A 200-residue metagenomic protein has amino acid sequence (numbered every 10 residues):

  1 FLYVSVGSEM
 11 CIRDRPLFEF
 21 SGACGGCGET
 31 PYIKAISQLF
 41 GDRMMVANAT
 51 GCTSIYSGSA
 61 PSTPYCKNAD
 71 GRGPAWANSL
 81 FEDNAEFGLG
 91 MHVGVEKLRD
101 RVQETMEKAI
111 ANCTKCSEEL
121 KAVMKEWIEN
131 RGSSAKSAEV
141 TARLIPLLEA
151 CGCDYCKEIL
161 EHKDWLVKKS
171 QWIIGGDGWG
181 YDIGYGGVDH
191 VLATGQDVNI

Functional and structural regions predicted by a protein language model:
F1-G7, I12: Single conserved hydrophobic/aromatic residue that forms the stacking wall/gate of nucleotide- or nucleobase-binding
R13-I200: Cofactor-binding active-site loop characterized by glycine-rich and histidine/acidic residues
